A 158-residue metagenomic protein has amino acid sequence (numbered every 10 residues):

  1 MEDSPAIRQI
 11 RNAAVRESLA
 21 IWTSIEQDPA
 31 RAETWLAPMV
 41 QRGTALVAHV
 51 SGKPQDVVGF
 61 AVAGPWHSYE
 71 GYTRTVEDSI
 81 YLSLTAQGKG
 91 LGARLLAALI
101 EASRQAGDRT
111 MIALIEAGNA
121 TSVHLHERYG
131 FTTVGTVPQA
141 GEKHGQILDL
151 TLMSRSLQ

Functional and structural regions predicted by a protein language model:
M1-Q9: A short beta-loop-alpha structural element at the N-terminal edge of CoA-dependent acyl/N-acetyltransferase catalytic
R8-W35: Conserved GNAT-fold acetyl-CoA-binding loop/helix
R11, H126, F131, M153: Conserved active-site tyrosine of GNAT-family acetyltransferases
I25-T85, L96-A97, S156-L157: Acetyl-CoA-dependent GNAT
V62-P65, E70, I112-I115, T132-D149: Conserved catalytic-core motifs of GNAT/GCN5-like acyltransferases
L82, G88-Q105, V123-R128: Conserved acetyl-CoA-binding loop-helix of GNAT-fold acetyltransferases
Q87, A113-V123: Conserved beta-strand-loop-alpha-helix junction that forms the acyl-donor binding cleft
S103-I115: Conserved GNAT acetyl-CoA-binding A-motif
